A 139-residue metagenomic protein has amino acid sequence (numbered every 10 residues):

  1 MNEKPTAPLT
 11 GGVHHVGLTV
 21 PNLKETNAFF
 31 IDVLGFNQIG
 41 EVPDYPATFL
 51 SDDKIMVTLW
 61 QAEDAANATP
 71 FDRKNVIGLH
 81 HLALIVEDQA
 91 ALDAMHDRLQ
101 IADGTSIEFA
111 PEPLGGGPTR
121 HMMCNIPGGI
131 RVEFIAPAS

Functional and structural regions predicted by a protein language model:
M1-K24, L79-L84, A138-S139: N-terminal beta-strand motif that seeds the catalytic metal site of vicinal oxygen chelate
M1-L9, H96-S139: Vicinal oxygen chelate
N2-T6, N67-D72: Short beta-strand/turn micro-motifs at beta-sheet edges
G12, D44, G78, P118: Exposed loop/turn and edge beta-strand positions of beta-sandwich/beta-sheet ligand-binding modules
T19-E63, G115: Core segments of cupin and vicinal oxygen chelate
E25, Q89-A94: Short, conserved charged micro-motifs
K54-T58, N67, G129-R131: Short, charged/polar, Gly/Pro-enriched secondary-structure boundary elements
Q61-A66, A136-S139: Acetyl-CoA-dependent GNAT
